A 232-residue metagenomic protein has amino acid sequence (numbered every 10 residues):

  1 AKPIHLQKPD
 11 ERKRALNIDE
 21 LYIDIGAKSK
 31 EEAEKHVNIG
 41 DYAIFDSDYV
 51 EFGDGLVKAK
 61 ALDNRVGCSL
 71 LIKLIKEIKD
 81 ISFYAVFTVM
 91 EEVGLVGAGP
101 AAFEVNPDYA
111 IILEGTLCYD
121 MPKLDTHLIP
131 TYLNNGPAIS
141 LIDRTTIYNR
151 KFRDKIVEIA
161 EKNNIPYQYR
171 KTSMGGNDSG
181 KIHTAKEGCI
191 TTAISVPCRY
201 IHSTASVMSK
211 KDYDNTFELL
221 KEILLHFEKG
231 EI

Functional and structural regions predicted by a protein language model:
A1-I232: N-terminal hydrophobic/helix-forming segments and targeting peptides
